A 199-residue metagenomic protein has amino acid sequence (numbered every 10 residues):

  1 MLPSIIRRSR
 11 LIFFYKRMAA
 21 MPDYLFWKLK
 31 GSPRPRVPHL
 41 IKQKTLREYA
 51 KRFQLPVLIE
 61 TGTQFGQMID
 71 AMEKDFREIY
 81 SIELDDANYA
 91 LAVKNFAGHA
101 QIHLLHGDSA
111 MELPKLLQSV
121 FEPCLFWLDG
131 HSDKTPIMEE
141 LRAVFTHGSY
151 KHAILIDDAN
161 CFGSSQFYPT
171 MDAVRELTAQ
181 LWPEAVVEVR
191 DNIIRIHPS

Functional and structural regions predicted by a protein language model:
M1-F126, H131-S199: A short alpha-helical cap/connector motif
